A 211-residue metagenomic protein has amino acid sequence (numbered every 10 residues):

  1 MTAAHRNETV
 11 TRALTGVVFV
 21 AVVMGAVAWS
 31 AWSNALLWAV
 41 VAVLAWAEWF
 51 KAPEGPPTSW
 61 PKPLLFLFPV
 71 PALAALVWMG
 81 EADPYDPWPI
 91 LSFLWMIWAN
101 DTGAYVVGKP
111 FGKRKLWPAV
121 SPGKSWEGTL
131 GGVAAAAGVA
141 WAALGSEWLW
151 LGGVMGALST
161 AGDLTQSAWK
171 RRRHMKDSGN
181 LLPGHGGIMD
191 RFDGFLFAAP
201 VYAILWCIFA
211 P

Functional and structural regions predicted by a protein language model:
M1-A157: Membrane-embedded alpha-helical bundles of polytopic integral membrane proteins
Y105, Q166-M175: Juxtamembrane interface at the ends
K109-P110, K170-R173, L196, V201: Re-entrant/interfacial helical elements at transmembrane boundaries that shape and gate the permeation pathway
A136-A137, G194, A198, C207: Hydrophobic transmembrane alpha-helices of multi-pass small-molecule transporters
R172-F195: Interfacial loop-to-transmembrane junctions
A203-P211: Juxtamembrane boundary at the C-terminal end of a transmembrane helix
